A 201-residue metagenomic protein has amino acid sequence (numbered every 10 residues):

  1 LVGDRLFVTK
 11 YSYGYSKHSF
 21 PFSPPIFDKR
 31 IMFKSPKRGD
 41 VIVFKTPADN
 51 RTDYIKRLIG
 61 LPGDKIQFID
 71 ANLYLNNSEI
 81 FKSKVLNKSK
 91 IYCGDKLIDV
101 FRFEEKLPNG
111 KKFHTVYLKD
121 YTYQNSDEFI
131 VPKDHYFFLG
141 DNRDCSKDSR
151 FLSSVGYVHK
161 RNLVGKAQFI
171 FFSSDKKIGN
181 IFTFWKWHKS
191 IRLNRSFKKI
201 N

Functional and structural regions predicted by a protein language model:
V2-N201: Soluble "head" domains of membrane/secretory-pathway proteins
